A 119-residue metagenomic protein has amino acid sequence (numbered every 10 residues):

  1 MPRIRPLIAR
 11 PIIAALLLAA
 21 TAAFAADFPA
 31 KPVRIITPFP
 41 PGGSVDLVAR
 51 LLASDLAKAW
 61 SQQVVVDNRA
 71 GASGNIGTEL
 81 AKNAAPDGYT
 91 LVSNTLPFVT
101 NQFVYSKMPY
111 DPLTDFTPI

Functional and structural regions predicted by a protein language model:
M1-A9: N-terminal secretory signal peptides that target proteins for export/translocation
R5, A22-A23, D27: N-terminal twin-arginine translocation
A9-A22: Bacterial N-terminal signal peptides
A25-T117: N-terminal (or domain-start) structured segment
